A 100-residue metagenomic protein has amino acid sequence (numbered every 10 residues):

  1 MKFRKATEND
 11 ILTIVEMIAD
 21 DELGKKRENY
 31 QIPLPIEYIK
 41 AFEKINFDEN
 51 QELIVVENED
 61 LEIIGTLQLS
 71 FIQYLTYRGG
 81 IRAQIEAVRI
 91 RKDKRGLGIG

Functional and structural regions predicted by a protein language model:
M1, L61-T66, A83: Glycine-rich phosphate/pyrophosphate-binding loop shared by adenosine-nucleotide-utilizing enzymes
K2-E16: A short beta-loop-alpha structural element at the N-terminal edge of CoA-dependent acyl/N-acetyltransferase catalytic
E22-A41: Conserved GNAT-fold acetyl-CoA-binding loop/helix
E43-V55, Q84: A short helix-loop-beta-strand connector motif used in the catalytic cores of GNAT acetyltransferases and, in some
V55, E62-F71, R89: Conserved beta-strand in the GNAT
E57, Q73, I85-R95: A short, internal acetyl-CoA/4′-phosphopantetheine-binding micro-motif in the GNAT/acyltransferase core
L67-E86: Conserved donor-binding loop and adjoining core beta-sheet/short helix segment in diverse acyl/aminoacyl transferases
R78, R91-G100: Conserved glycine-rich acetyl-CoA-binding loop
